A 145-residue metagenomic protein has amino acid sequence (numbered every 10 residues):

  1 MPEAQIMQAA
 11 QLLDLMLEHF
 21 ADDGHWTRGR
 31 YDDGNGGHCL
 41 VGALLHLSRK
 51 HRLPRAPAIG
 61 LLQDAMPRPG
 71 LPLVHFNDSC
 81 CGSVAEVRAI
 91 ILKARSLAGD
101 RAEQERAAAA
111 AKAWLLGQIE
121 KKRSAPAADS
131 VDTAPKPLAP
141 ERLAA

Functional and structural regions predicted by a protein language model:
M1-A145: Domain-length accessory/inserted modules outside core catalytic folds
